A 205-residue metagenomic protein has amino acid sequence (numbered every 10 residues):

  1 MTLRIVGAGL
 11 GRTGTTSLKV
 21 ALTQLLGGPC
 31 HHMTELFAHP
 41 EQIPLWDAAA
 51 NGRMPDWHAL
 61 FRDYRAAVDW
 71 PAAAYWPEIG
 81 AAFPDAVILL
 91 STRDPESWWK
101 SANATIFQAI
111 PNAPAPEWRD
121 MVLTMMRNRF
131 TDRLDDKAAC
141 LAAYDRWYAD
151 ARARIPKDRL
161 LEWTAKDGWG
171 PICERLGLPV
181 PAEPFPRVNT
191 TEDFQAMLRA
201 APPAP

Functional and structural regions predicted by a protein language model:
M1-R62: PAPS-dependent sulfotransferase catalytic core
G7-G9, P29-H32, V68-D69, V87-T92 (+1 more regions): A structural signal for short, well-ordered beta-strand segments and their strand-loop junctions that often border
T16, A73-P77, E96, A142-A149 (+1 more regions): A structural signal for well-ordered alpha-helical segments within the folded catalytic domains of diverse enzymes
T23, I79-G80, R152-I155: N-terminal cationic-hydrophobic initiation segments that often serve targeting/anchoring roles
L26-H31, E35, W76-A139, G170 (+1 more regions): PAPS-dependent sulfotransferase catalytic domain
E35-P44, L89-S97, A149-P205: The conserved 3'-phosphoadenosine-5'-phosphosulfate
A48-F61, A74, N112-E162: PAPS-dependent sulfotransferase catalytic domain
R62-D63, D85: Alpha-helix C-terminal capping/helix-to-coil transition sites in glycosyltransferase folds
